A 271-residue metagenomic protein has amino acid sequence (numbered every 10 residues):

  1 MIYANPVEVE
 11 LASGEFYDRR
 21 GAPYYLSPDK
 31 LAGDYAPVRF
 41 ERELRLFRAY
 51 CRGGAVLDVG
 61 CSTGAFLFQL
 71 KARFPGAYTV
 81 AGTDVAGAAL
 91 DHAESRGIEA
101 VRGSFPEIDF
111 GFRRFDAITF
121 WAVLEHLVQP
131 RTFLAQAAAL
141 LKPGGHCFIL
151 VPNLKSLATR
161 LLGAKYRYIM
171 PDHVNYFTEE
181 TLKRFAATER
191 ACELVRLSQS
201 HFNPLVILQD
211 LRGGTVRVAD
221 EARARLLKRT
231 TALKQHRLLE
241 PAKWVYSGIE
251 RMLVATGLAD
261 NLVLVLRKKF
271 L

Functional and structural regions predicted by a protein language model:
M1-W121, R131-L134, S198-Q199, K228-H236 (+2 more regions): Conserved N-terminal segment of class I S-adenosyl-L-methionine
R20-S27, L162-M170, R212-V216: Short glycine/proline- and charge-enriched loop/turn segments that cap or connect secondary-structure elements
F115, F177, A191-C192: Conserved hydrophobic/aromatic "anchor" residues that stabilize well-ordered secondary structure elements
W121-V128, D172: Short catalytic micro-motifs in class I SAM-dependent methyltransferases
V128-T132, T159: Short N-terminal helix/helix-N-cap motif within the alpha/beta-hydrolase-1
R131-H146: A short glycine-rich, Lys/Arg-flanked "PGG" loop and its adjoining helix->strand segment in the class I
I149-F185, F202: Short, glycine-/aromatic-enriched active-site segment of Class I SAM-dependent methyltransferases
C192-A232: Conserved catalytic loop of SAM-dependent methyltransferase domains
